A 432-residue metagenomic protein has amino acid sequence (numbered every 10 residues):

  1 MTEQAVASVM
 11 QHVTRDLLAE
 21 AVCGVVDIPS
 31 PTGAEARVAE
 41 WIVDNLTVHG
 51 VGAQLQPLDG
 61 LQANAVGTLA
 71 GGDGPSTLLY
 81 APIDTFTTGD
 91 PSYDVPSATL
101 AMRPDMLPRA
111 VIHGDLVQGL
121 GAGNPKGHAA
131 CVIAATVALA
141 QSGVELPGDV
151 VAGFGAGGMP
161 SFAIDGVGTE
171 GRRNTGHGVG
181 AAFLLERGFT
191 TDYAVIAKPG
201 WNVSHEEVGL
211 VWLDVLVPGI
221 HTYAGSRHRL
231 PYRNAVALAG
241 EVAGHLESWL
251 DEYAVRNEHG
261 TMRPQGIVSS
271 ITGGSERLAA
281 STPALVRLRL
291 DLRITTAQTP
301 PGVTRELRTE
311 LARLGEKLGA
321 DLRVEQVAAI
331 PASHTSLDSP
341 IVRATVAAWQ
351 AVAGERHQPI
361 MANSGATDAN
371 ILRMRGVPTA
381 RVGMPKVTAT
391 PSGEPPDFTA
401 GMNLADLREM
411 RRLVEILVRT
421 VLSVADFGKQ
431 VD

Functional and structural regions predicted by a protein language model:
M1-A7, D16, A34, V48 (+2 more regions): Metal-dependent amide/peptide-bond hydrolase catalytic core, centered on the "pita-bread" metallohydrolase fold
T2-A122, Q141-L146, K386, R412: Acidic/His- and Gly-rich active-site-bordering loop/insert found across diverse amide/peptide-bond hydrolases
L78, V117, D192-I196, D214 (+1 more regions): Short glycine-aspartate micro-motif
L79, V111-I164, V215-V217, R229-L250 (+2 more regions): Alpha-helical metal-binding/catalytic segments enriched in His/Glu/Asp
D84, G200, T272: Catalytic metal-binding/acid-base residues of hydrolase active sites
G89-V111, S161-L185, K386-G401: Charged, glycine/proline-rich intrinsically disordered loops and linkers
P125-L210, D432: Acidic/histidine-rich catalytic neighborhood of metal-dependent amide-processing enzymes
